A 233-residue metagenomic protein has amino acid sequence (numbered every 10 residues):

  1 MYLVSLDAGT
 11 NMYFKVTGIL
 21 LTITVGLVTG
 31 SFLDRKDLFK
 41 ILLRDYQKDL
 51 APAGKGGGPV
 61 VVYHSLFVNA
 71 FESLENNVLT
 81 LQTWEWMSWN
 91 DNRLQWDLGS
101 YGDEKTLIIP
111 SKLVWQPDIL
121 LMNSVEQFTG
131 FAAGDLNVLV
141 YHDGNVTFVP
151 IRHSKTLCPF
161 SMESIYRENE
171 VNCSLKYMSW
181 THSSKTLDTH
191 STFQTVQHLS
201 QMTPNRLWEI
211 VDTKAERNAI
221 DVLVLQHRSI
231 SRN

Functional and structural regions predicted by a protein language model:
M1-T22: Classical eukaryotic N-terminal signal peptides for Sec-dependent ER targeting/secretion, especially the positively
T24-N233: Non-transmembrane, solvent-exposed beta-strand/loop segments in proteins with extracellular/lumenal exposure or large
